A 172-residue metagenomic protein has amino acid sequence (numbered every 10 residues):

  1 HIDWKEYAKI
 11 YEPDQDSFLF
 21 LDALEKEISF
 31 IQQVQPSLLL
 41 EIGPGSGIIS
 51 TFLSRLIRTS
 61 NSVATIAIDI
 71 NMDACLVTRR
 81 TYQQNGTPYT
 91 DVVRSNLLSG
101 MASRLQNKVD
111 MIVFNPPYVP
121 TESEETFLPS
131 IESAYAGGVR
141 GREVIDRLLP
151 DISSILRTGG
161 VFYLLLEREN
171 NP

Functional and structural regions predicted by a protein language model:
H1-I31: Class I SAM-dependent transferase core
K5-E6, V92, T126, S130: Residue-level signal for pocket-adjacent positions within structured domains
K9, I42, G137, G141: Glycine- and other small-residue-rich loops at beta-strand/loop junctions that grip anionic moieties
K9, Q15, F20-D22, R142-P172: Conserved Class I SAM-dependent methyltransferase catalytic core
S17, A74, G137-G141: Glycine-centered small-residue hotspots that permit tight backbone geometry or close packing
L21-E125: Conserved SAM/SAH cofactor-binding pocket of Class I
I68, G138, L165: Active-site-adjacent beta-strand anchor residues
P116-V144: Mobile active-site "lid"/loop adjacent to the S-adenosyl-L-methionine
